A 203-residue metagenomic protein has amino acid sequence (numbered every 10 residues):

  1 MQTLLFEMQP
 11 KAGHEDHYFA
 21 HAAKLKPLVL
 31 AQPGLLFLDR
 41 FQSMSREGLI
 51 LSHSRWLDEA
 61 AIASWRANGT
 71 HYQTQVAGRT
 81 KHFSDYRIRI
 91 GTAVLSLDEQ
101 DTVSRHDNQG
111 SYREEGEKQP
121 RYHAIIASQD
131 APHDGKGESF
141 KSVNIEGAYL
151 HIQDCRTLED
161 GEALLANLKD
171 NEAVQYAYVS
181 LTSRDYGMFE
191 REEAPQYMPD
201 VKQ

Functional and structural regions predicted by a protein language model:
M1-L49, E59-S64, K81-Q203: Short S/T/G/P-rich N-terminal loop/turn motif that feeds into the first structured element of a domain
